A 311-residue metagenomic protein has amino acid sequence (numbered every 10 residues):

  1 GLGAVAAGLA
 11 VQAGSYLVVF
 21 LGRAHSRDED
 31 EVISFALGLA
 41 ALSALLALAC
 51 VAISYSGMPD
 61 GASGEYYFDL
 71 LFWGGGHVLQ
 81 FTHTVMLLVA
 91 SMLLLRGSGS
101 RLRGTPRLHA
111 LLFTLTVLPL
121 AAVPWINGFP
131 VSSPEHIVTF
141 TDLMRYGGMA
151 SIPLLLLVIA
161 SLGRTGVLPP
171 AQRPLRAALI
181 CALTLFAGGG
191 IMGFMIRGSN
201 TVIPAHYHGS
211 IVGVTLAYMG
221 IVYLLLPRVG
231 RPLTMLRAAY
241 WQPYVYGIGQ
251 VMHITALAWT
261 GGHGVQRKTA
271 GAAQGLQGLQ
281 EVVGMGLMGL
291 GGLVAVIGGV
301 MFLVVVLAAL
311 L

Functional and structural regions predicted by a protein language model:
G1-L311: Hydrophobic alpha-helical transmembrane segments of multi-pass integral membrane proteins
